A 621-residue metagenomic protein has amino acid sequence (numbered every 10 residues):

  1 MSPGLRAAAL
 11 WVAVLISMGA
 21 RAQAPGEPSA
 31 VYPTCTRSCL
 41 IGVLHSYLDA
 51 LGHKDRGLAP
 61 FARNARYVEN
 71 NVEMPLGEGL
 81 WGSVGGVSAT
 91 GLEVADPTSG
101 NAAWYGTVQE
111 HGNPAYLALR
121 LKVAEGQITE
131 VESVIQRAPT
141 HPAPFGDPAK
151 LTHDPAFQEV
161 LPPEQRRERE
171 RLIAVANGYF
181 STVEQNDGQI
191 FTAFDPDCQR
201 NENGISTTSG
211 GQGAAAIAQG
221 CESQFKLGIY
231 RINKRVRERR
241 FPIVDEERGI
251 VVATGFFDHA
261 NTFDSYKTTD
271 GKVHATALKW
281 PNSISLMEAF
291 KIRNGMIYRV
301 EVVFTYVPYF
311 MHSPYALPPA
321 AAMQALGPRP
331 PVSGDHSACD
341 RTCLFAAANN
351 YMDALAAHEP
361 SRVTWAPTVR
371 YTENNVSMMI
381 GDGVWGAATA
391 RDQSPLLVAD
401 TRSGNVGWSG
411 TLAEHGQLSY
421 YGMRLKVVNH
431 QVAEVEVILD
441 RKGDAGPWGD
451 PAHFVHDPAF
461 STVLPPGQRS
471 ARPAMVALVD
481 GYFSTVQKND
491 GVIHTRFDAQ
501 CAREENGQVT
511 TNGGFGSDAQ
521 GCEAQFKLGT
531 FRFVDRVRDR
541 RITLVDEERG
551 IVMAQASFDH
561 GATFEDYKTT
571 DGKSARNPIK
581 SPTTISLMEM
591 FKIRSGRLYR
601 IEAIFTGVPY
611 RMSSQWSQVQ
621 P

Functional and structural regions predicted by a protein language model:
M1-A9: Bacterial N-terminal signal peptides that target proteins for export
A8-S17: Bacterial N-terminal signal peptides
A22-P621: C-terminal and inter-domain tail/linker signature
